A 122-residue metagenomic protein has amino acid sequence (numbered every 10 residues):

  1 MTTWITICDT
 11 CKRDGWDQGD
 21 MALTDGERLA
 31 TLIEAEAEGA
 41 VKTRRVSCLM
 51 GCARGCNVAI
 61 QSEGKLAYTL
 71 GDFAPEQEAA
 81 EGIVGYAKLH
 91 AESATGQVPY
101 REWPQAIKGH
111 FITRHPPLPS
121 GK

Functional and structural regions predicted by a protein language model:
M1-D14, K122: Polybasic, low-complexity association/targeting segments
M1-T6, A30-G51: Immediate flanking context of iron-sulfur cluster ligation sites
C8-C11, C48, C56: Functionally engaged cysteine thiol sites
R13-E36, G55-E76: Iron-sulfur (Fe-S) cluster-binding segments and ferredoxin-like electron-carrier domains, especially [2Fe-2S]
A30, E34, E81-K88, K108-G109: Generic detector of well-ordered alpha-helical segments enriched in charged/polar residues, highlighting helical
V41-C48, A74-R101: Short Fe-S-cluster ligation motifs
R54, A59-K65, Y86-K122: Short flanking/linker segments adjacent to small metal-binding domains or redox-active Cys/His motifs
